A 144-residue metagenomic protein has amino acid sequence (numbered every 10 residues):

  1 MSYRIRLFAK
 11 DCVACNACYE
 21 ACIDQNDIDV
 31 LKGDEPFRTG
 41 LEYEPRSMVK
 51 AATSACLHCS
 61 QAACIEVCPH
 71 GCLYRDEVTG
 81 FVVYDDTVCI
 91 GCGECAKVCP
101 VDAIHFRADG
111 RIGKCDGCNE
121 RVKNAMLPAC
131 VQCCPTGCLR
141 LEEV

Functional and structural regions predicted by a protein language model:
M1-V144: Non-ligating segments of multi-cofactor redox enzymes
